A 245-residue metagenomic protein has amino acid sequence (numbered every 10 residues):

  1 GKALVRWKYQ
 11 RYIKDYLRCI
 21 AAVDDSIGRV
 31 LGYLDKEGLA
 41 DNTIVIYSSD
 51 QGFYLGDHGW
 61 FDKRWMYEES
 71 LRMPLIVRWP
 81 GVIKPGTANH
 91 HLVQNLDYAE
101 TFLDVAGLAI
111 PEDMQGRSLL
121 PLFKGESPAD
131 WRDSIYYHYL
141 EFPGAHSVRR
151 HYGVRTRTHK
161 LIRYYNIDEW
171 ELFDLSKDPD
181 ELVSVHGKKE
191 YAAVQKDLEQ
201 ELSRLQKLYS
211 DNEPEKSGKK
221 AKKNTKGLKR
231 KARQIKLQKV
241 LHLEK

Functional and structural regions predicted by a protein language model:
G1-T43, Q206: A long, amphipathic alpha-helix that forms part of the scaffold/cap immediately adjacent to metal-dependent active
Q10-A22, L39, R64-M73, I83-E100 (+3 more regions): A short beta-strand-to-alpha-helix junction
A22-S26, D97, D197, E201: Charged catalytic carboxylate motif
G32-K84, Q94: Histidine-centered active-site microenvironments of extracellular/periplasmic hydrolases and transferases
Q51-D57, L96-A99, D104-L175, D180 (+2 more regions): C-terminal cap/loop subdomain of S1 sulfatases and analogous C-terminal strand-loop tails that border
D57, S184-G187: Phosphate-coordinating loops and pocket residues in cytosolic domains that bind phosphorylated ligands
I83-G86, D180-S184: Short small-residue beta-strand/loop micro-motif enriched in glycine and branched aliphatics
